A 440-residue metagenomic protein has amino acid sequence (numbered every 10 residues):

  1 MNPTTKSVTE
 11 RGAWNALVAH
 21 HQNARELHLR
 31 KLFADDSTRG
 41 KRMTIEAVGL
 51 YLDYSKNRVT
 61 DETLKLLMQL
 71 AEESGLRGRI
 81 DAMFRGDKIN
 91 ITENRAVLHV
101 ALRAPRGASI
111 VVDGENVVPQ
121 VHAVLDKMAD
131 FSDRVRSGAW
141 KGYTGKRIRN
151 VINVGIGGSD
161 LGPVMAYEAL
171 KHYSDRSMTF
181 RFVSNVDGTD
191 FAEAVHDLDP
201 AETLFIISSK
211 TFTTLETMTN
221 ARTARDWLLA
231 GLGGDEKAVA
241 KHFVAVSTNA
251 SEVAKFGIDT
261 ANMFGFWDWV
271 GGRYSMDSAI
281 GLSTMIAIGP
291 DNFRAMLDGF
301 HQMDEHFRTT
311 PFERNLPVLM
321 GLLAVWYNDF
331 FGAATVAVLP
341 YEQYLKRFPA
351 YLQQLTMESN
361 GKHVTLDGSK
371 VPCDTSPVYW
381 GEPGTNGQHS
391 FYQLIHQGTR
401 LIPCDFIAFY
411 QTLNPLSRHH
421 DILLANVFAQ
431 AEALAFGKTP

Functional and structural regions predicted by a protein language model:
V8-A13, H20-F33, S37-T144, I422-L424 (+2 more regions): Extended, charge-enriched "interface" segments that sit outside catalytic cores
P119-K141, A166-Y167, H172-E202: Glycine-rich oxoanion-binding loops at beta->alpha junctions
D133-I148, A194-T203, V325-A334, I395-R400: Glycine-rich phosphate/diphosphate-binding loops that line cofactor/substrate pockets in enzymes
R149-S159: Carboxylate/His-rich catalytic cores and anion/metal-binding grooves
N150-I152, L204, V244, A337: Conserved beta-strand elements of the Class I
L161-R176, D197-D199, A221-L229, G257-M263: A glycine- and small-aliphatic-rich helix-loop capping segment at beta-alpha/alpha-beta transitions that lines
T214-A221: Glycine/threonine-rich flexible loop motifs
N220, W227-S417, G437: Active-site phosphate/pyrophosphate-binding segments
